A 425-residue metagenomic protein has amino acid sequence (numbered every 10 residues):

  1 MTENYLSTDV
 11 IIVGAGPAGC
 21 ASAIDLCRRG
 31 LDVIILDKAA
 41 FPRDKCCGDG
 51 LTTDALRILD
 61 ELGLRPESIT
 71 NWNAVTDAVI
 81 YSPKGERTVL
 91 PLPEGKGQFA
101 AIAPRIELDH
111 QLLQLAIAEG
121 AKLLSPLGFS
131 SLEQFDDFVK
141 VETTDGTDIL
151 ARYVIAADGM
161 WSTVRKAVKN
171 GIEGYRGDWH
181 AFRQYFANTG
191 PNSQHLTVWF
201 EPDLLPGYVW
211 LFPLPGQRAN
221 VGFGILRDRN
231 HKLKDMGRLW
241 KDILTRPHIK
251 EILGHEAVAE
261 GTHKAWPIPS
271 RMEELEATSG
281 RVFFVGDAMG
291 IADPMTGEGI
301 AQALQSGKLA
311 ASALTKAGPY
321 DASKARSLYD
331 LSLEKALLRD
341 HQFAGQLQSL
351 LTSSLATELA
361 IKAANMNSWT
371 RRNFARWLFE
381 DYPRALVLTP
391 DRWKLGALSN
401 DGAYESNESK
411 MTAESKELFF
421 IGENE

Functional and structural regions predicted by a protein language model:
E3-A18: Beta1/beta-strand and adjacent pyrophosphate-binding region of the FAD-binding site in flavoprotein oxidoreductases
A18, F41, W161: Conserved Rossmann-like nucleotide-cofactor binding loop
C27-C47: Glycine-rich FAD pyrophosphate-binding loop
A40-D60: Conserved N-terminal glycine-rich FAD pyrophosphate-binding loop of Rossmann-like flavoproteins
L56, E61-H110: A conserved beta-strand/loop capping segment in the N-terminal third of enzymes that catalyze redox or closely related
N71, N188, H231-L314, P319: FAD/FMN-dependent oxidoreductases across multiple families
L115-L253: Predominantly flavin-linked oxidoreductase catalytic cores and closely associated redox partners
S312-E425: C-terminal helical "tail/cap" subdomain of flavin- and related membrane-associated enzymes
